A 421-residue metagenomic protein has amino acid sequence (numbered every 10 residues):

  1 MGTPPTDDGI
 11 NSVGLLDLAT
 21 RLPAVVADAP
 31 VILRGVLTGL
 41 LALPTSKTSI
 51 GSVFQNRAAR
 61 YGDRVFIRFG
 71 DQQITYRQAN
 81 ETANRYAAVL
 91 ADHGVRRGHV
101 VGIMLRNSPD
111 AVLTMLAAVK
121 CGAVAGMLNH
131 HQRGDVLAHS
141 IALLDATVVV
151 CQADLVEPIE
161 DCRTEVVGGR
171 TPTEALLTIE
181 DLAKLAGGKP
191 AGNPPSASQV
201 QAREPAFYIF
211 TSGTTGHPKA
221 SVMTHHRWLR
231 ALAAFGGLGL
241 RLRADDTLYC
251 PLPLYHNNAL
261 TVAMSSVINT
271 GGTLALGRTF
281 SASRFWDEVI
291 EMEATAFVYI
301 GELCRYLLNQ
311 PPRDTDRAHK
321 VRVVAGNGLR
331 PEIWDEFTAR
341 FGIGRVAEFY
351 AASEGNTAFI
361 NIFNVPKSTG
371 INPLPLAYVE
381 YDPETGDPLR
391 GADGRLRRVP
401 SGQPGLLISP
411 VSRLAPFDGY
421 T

Functional and structural regions predicted by a protein language model:
M1-R21, D92-H93, K120-G187, N309-P312: Structural core segment of the AMP-binding/adenylate-forming
G39-T48, L182-P205: Flexible, low-complexity linker/hinge segments
A42-Q55, D63-S108, V112-L116, R133-A138 (+2 more regions): Conserved AMP-binding/adenylate-forming core of the ANL superfamily
T75-R77, Q199, A206-R230: Conserved AMP-binding A3 loop
N80-A88, A202, S221-R243, P251 (+2 more regions): Conserved structural elements of the adenylate-forming
A191-F210, H217, L240-T247: Conserved pre-ATP/AMP-binding loop-to-beta segment of ANL
L229-T247, Y255-T295, Q310: Conserved AMP-binding/adenylation subdomain of ANL enzymes
N269, E291-Y299, L308-P383, L396 (+2 more regions): Gly/Ser/Thr-rich phosphate-binding loop
